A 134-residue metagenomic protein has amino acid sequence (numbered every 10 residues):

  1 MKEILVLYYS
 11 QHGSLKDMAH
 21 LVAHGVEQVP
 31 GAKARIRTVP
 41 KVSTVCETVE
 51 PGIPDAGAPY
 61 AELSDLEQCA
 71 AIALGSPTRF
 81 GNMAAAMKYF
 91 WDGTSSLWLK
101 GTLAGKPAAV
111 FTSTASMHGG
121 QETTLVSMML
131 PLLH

Functional and structural regions predicted by a protein language model:
M1-K100: N-terminal beta1-alpha1-beta2 submodule of the flavodoxin-like/Rossmannoid cofactor-binding fold
A104-H134: Short, glycine-/small-residue-rich phosphate/pyrophosphate-handling segment
